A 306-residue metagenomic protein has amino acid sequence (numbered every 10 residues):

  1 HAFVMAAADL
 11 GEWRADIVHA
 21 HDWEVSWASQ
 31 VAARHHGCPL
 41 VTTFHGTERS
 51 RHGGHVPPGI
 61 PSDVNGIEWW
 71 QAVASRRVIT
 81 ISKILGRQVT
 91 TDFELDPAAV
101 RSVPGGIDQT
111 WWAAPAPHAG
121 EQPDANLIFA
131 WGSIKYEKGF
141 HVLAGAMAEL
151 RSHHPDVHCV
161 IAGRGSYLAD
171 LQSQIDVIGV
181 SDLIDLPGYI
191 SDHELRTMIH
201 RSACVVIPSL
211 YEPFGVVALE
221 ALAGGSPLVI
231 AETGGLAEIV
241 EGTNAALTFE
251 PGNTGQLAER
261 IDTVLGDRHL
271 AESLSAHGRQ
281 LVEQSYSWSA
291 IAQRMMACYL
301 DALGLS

Functional and structural regions predicted by a protein language model:
E48, I60-V78: Membrane-proximal helix-turn-helix segments that form the acceptor-binding/catalytic region of lipid-linked
I84, G106: Carbohydrate-associated surface elements
G120-M147: Conserved donor-binding/catalytic core segment of Leloir-type glycosyltransferases
Q172-I190: Nucleotide-activated donor-binding/catalytic signature segment of Leloir-type glycosyltransferases, i.e., the conserved
Y189-I190, T197-S202: Short alpha-helical donor nucleotide-sugar binding micro-motif in glycosyltransferases
L210: Aromatic "clamp/platform" in nucleotide-sugar-dependent glycosyltransferases that forms part of the donor/acceptor
P227-A231: Short hydrophobic beta-strand element within catalytic cores of glycosyltransferases and related nucleotide-activated
G242, A246-T254, T263-R268: Conserved acidic donor-binding segment of nucleotide-sugar-dependent glycosyltransferases
